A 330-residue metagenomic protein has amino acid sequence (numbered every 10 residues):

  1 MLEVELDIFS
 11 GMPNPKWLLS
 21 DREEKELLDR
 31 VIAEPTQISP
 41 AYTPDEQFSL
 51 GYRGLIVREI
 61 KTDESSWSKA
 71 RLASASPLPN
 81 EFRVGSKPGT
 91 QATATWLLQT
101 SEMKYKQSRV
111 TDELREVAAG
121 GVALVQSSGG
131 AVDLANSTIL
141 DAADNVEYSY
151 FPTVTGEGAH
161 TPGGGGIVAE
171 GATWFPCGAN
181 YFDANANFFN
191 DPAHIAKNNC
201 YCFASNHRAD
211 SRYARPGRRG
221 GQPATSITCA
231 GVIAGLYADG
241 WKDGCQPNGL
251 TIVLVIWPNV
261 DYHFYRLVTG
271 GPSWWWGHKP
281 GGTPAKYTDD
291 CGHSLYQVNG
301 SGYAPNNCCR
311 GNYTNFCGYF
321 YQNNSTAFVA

Functional and structural regions predicted by a protein language model:
M1-E157: Function-determining sites in protein domains
L27-L28, A204, Y265: Residue-level detector of buried hydrophobic side-chain packing in well-ordered secondary-structure elements
I38-Q47, S211-P223, W241-P247, V253: Surface-exposed patches in mature extracellular/periplasmic domains of secreted proteins
G51-R53, C200, G249, D261 (+2 more regions): Residues that flank catalytic or metal-binding motifs in active/ligand-binding sites
E102-E147, G271-A330: Active-site or metal-binding loop neighborhoods of secreted/extracellular toxin and effector enzymes
Y150-D239: Cysteine-nucleophile protease catalytic domains, especially the papain-like/related folds used in DUB/UBL proteases
P176-G178, N199-Y201, S205, T228-A230 (+4 more regions): Sequence contexts marking disulfide-bonded cysteines in secreted/extracellular proteins
A224-T283: ...with weaker cross-activation on analogous glycine-rich loops/strands in unrelated enzymes
